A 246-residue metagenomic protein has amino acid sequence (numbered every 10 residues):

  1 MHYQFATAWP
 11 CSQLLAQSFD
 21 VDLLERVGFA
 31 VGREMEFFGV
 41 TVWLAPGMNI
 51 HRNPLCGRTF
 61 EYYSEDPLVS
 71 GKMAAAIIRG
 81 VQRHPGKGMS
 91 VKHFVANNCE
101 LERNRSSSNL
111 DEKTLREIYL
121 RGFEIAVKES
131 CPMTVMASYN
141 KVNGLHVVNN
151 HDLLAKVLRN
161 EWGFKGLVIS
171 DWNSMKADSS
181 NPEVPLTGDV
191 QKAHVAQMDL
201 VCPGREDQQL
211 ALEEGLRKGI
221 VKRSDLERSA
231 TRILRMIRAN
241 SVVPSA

Functional and structural regions predicted by a protein language model:
M1-A246: Glycoside hydrolase catalytic-domain context in secreted enzymes
